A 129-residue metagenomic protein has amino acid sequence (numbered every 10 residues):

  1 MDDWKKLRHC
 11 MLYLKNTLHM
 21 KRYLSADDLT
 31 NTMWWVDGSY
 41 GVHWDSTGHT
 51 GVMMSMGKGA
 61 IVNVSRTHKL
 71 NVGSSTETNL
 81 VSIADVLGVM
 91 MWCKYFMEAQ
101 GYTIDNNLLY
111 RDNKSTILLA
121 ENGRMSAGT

Functional and structural regions predicted by a protein language model:
M1-T129: Divalent metal-binding acidic/histidine catalytic loops
